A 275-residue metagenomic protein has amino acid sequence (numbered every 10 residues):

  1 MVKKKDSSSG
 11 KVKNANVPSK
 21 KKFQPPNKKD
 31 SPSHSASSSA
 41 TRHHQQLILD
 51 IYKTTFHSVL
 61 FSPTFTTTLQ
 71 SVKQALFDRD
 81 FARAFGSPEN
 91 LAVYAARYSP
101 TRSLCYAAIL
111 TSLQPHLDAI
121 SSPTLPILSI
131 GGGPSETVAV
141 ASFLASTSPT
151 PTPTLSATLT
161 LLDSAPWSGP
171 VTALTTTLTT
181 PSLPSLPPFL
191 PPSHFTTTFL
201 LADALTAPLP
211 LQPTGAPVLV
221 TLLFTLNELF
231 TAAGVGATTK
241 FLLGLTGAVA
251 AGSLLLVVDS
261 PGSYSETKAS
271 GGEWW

Functional and structural regions predicted by a protein language model:
V2-T64, P151-L155, S164-W275: Domain-level detector for long C-terminal conserved domains
T54-S62, T67-T68, Q74-T124: Class I SAM-dependent methyltransferase Rossmann-like catalytic core, especially the SAM/SAH-binding loop
Q70, A92, L104, A108-T111 (+5 more regions): Amphipathic alpha-helical interface elements that mediate macromolecular binding in regulatory proteins
G86-N90, P123-L125, P153-A157, P192-T196: Glycine-rich, flexible loop segments associated with nucleotide phosphate handling
A95-L110, G132-V138, D163-P170: Phosphate/oxyanion-binding active-site loops and adjacent basic polyanion-contact surfaces
L113, L117, L144-S148, L178 (+1 more regions): Active-site catalytic pocket residues across diverse enzymes, especially alpha/beta-hydrolases
D118, G133-T154: Conserved SAM-binding loop of SAM-dependent methyltransferases across substrates and taxa, primarily the Class I
S122-S135, T160: Conserved class I S-adenosyl-L-methionine
